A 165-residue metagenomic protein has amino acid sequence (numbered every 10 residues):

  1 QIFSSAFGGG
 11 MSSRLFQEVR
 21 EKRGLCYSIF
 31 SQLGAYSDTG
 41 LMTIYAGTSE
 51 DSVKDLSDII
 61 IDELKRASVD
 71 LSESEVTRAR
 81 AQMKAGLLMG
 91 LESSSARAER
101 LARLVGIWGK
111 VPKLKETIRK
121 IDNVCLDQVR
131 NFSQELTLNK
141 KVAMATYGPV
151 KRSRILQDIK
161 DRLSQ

Functional and structural regions predicted by a protein language model:
Q1, D38-G40, K140-K141: A generic structural signal for well-ordered coil/turn residues at beta-strand boundaries that shape enzyme active-site
Q1-F3, V19, I44, I60 (+3 more regions): Buried hydrophobic packing residues in well-ordered domains
Q1-S13, K120, Q165: His/Glu-based metal-binding/catalytic segments typifying zinc-dependent metallopeptidases
A6-L25, Y36: M16/MPP (pitrilysin/insulinase) zinc-metallopeptidase core fold and M16-derived inactive scaffolds
G10, C26, F30, G34-G90 (+1 more regions): M16/insulysin-pitrilysin zinc metalloprotease superfamily fold
K84-Q165: C-terminal regions of mature proteins
